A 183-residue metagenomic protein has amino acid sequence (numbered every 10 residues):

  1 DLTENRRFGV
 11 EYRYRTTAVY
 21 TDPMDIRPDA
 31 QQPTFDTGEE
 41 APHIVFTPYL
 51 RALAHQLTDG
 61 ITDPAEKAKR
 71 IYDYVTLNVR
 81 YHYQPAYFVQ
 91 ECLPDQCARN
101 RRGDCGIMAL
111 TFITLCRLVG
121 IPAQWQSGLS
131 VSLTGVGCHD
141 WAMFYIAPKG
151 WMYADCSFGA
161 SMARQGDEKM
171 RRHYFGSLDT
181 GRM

Functional and structural regions predicted by a protein language model:
E4-R99: Acidic low-complexity segments
R15-T17, N78-H82, D104-C105, S130-L133 (+1 more regions): Solvent-exposed loop/turn segments at secondary-structure junctions within structured extracellular/periplasmic domains
F35, D95-N100, D104, D140-W141 (+1 more regions): Short alpha-helical interface elements
K67-I71, R101-C116: Active-site nucleophilic cysteine motif
I107-M183: Hydrophobic/aromatic-rich core segments of domains that either
